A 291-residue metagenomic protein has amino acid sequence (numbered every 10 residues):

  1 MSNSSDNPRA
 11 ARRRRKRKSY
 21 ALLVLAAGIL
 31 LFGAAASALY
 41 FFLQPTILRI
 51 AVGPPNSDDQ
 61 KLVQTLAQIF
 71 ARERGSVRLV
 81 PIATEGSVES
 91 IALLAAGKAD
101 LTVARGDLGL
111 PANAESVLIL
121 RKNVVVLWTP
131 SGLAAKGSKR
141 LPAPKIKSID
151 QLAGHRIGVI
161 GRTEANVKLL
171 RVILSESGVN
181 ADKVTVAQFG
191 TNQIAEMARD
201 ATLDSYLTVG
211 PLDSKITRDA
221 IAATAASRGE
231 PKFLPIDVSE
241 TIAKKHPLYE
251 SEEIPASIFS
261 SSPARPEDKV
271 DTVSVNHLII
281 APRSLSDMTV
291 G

Functional and structural regions predicted by a protein language model:
M1-T84, A95, A112-A114, R121-K122 (+1 more regions): N-terminal hydrophobic or amphipathic helices and topogenic motifs
K16, V24-A27, I119-R171, S175: A conserved helix-loop-strand patch within extracytoplasmic ligand-binding domains of the periplasmic binding
I50, L94-A95, L152, M197-R199: Hydrophobic residues within well-ordered alpha-helices
A51-N56, L152-T163, F189, A281-R283: Short beta-strand->loop
I82, S87-L93, Q193-M197, L203: Short, hydrophobic alpha-helical packing/hinge segments within bilobed ligand-binding/sensory domains
A83-S87, A95-G109, L207-S214, P235-D237: Beta->alpha turn/N-cap motifs
A112-L120, V125, S261-V270: A structural signal for short loop-to-beta-strand junctions that line the ligand-binding cleft of periplasmic/secreted
S175, V179-V275: Pocket-lining segment of extracytoplasmic ligand-binding domains
